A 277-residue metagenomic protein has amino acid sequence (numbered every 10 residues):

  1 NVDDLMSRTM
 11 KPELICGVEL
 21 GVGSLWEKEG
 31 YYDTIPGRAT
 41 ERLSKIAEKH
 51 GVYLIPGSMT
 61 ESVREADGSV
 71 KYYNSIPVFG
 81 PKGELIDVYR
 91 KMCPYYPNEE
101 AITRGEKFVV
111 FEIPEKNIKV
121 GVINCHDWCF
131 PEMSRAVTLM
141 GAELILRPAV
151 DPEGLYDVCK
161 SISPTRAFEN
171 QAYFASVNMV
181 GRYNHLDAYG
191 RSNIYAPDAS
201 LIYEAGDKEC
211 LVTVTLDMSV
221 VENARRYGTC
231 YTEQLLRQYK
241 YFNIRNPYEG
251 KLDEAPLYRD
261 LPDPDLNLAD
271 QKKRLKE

Functional and structural regions predicted by a protein language model:
N1-P12: Short amphipathic alpha-helices and their capping/turn segments at secondary-structure boundaries
M10-Y32: Short, conserved active-site loops that position catalytic residues or coordinate cofactors/metal ions across diverse
E19-L20, S58, N124, N178: A cross-domain feature marking catalytic cores of carbohydrate-active enzymes and several ubiquitous metabolic/repair
V22-G23, K28, E61-S62, P152-E153 (+2 more regions): Glycine-rich nucleotide phosphate-binding loop and flanking beta-alpha elements of Rossmann-like dinucleotide-binding
G30-R38, G68-K71: Alpha-helix N-cap and loop-to-helix initiation/capping positions
D33-P56, C129-V212: CN hydrolase (nitrilase-like) catalytic-core segments centered on the catalytic cysteine and neighboring Lys/Glu
E41, K45, S62-E143, P148-T165 (+2 more regions): Active-site catalytic loop in hydrolytic enzyme cores
V110, Y173, M179-E277: C-terminal beta-strand edge segments of enzyme domains
